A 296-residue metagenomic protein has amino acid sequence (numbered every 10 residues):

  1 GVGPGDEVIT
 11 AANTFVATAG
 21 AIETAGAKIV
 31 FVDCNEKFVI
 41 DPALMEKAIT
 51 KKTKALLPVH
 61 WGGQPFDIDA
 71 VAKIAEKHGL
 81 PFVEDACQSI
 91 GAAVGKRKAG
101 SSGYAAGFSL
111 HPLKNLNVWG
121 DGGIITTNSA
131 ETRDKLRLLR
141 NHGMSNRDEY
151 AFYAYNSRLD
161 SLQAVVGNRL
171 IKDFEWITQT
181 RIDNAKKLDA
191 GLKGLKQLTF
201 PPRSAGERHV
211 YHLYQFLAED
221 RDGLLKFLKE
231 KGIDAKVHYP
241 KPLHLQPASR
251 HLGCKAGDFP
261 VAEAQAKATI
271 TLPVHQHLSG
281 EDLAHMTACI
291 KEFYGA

Functional and structural regions predicted by a protein language model:
V2-A86, A93: PLP-dependent aminotransferase-like
D6-E7, D121-G122, F174, H212-L213: Short active-site oxyanion
N13, A27, C34, C87-Q88 (+4 more regions): Histidine-centered beta-alpha loop that forms part of the nucleotide-sugar donor binding/catalytic region in diverse
V39-A48, K96-A106, A284-H285, I290-F293: A short alpha/beta connector and helix-capping loop motif
A43, A55-V59, Q64, I68-A70 (+3 more regions): PLP-dependent aminotransferase class I/II
F82-E84, A106, A235, L272: Hydrophobic faces of well-ordered beta-strands that scaffold small-molecule active sites in alpha/beta enzyme cores
E84-W119, N146-A151: Conserved active-site segment immediately N-terminal to the catalytic lysine that forms the internal aldimine
F108-S109, G123-N128, N168: Short beta-strand-to-turn element immediately C-terminal to the catalytic PLP-Schiff-base lysine in fold type I
